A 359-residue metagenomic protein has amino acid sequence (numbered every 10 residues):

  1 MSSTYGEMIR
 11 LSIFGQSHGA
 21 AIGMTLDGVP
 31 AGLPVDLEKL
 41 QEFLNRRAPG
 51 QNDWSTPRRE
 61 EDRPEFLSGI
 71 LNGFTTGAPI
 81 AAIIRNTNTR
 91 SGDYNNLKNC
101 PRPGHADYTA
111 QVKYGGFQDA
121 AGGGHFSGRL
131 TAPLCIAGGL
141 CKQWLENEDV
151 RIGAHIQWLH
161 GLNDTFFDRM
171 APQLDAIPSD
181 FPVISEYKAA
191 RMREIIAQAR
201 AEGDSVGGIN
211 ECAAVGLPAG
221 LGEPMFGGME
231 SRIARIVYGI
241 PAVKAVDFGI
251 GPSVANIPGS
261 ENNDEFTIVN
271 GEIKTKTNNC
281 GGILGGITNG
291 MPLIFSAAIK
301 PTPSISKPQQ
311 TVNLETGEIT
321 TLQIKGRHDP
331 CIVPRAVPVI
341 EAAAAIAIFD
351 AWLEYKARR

Functional and structural regions predicted by a protein language model:
M1-R58: N-terminal, positively charged regions that mediate nucleic acid binding
R10, S304-R359: Internal helix-turn-beta structural module
R10-G15, Q118-L130, A219-E223, C280-I283 (+1 more regions): A short glycine/serine-rich beta->alpha loop
F14-A20, C135, G203-I319: Glycine-rich anion/phosphate-binding loop at the beta-strand->alpha-helix junction
A20-G32, G128-V150, G227-R235, M291-T302 (+1 more regions): Alpha-helical support elements that line or immediately flank enzyme active sites and cofactor-binding pockets
F43-P103, D107-T109: Glycine-rich, N-terminal phosphate-binding loop and its surrounding beta-alpha-beta segment
K98-G124, T311-H328: Short acidic, glycine/tyrosine-flanked loop/strand segments centered on an H-E-D-like triad
V112-M225: Glycine-rich, mobile lid/loop segments that gate access to catalytic sites or pores
